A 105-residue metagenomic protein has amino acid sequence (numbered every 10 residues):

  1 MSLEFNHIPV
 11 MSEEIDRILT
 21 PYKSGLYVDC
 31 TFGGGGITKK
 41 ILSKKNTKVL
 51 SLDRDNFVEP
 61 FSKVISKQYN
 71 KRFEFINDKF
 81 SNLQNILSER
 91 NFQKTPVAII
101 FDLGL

Functional and structural regions predicted by a protein language model:
M1, L83-N85, K94: Polar low-complexity intrinsically disordered regions
M1-I8: Class I SAM-dependent transferase core
I8-S88, F101: SAM cofactor-binding core of SAM-dependent methyltransferases, primarily the Rossmann-like beta-alpha-beta module
N70, Q93-K94: Active-site acidic short loop of glycosyltransferases
K94-L103: Short SAM/SAH-binding signature in class I
